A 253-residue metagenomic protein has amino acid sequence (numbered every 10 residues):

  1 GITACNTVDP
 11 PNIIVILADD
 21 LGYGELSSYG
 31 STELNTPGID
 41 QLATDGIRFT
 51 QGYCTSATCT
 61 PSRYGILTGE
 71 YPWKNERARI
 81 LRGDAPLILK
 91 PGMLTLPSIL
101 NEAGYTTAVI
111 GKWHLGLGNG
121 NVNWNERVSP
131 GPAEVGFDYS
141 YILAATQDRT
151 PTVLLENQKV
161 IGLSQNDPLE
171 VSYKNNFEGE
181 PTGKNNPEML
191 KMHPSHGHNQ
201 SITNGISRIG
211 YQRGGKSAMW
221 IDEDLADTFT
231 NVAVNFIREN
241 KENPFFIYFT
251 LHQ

Functional and structural regions predicted by a protein language model:
I2-Q253: Formylglycine-dependent sulfatase
